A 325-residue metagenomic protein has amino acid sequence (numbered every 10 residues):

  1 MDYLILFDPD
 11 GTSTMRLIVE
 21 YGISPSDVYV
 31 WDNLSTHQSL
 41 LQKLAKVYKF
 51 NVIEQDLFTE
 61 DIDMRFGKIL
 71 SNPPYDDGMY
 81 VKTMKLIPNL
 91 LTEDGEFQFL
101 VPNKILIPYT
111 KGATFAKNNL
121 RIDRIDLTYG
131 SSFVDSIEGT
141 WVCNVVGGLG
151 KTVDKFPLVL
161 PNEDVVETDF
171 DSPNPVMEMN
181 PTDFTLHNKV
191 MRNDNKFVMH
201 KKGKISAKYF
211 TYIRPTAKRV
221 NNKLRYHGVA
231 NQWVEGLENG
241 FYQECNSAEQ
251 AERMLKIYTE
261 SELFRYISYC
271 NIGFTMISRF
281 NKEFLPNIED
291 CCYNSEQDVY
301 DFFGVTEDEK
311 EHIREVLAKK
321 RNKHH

Functional and structural regions predicted by a protein language model:
M1-Y48, D56, N281-H324: Class I S-adenosyl-L-methionine
D2, G67, K208-F210: Conserved acidic residues
F7-K49, I53-R192: Signature of N6-adenine DNA methyltransferases within the class I
T114-F115, R121, G130-L317: C-terminal substrate-recognition regions of SAM-dependent nucleic acid methyltransferases
